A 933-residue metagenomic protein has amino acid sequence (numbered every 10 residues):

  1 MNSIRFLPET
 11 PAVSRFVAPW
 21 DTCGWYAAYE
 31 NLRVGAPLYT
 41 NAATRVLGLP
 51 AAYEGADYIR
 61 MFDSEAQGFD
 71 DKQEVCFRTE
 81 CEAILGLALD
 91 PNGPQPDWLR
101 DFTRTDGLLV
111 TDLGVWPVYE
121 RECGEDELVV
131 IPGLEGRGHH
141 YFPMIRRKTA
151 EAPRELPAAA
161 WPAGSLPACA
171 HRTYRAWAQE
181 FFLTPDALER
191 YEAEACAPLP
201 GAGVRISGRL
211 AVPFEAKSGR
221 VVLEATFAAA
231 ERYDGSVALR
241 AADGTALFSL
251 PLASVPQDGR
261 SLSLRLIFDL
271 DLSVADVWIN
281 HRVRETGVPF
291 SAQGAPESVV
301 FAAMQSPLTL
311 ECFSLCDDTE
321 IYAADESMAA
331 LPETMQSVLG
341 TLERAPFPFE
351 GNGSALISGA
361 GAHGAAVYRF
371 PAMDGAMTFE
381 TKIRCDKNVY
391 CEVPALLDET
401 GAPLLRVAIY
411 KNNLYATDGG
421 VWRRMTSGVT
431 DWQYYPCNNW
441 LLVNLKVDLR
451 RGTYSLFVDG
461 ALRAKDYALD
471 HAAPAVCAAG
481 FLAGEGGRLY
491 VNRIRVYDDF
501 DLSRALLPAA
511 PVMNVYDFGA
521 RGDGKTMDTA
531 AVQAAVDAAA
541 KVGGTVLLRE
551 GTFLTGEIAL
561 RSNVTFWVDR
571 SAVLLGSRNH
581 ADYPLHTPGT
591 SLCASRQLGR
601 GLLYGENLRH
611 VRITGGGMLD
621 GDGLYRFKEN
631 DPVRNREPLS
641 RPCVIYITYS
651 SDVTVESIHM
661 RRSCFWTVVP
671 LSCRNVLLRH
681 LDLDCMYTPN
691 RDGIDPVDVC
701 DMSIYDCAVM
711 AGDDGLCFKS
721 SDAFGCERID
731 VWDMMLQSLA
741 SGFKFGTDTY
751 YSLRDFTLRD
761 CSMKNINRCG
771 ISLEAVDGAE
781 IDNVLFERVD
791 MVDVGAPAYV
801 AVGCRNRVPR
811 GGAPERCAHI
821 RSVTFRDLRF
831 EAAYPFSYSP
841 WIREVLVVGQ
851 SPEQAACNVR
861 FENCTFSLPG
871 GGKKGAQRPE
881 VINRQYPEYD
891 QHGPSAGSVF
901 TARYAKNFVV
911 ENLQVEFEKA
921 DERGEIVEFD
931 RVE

Functional and structural regions predicted by a protein language model:
A88-N92, E224-R232, I267-D269, K382-N388 (+2 more regions): Solvent-exposed strand-to-loop "edge" motifs in beta-rich extracellular domains
P94-T149: Contiguous ligand/interfacial binding patches
C169-A202, M328-A355: Extracellular glycan-recognition surfaces and repeat-rich motifs
E194, P198-P251, L356-T417: Secretory/extracellular carbohydrate-interaction modules and structurally similar beta-sandwich "look-alikes"
A246-S263, D418-N444: Short, aromatic/His-centered strand-loop micro-motif at the edge of beta-sheets
R260-A275, N439-Y454: Localized edge beta-strand/strand-to-loop motifs within extracellular or lumenal beta-rich domains
G287-E311, D466-N492: Flexible glycan-contacting loops in extracellular carbohydrate-active proteins
D501-E933: Extracellular/periplasmic carbohydrate-active domains that bind, remodel, or depolymerize complex polysaccharides
